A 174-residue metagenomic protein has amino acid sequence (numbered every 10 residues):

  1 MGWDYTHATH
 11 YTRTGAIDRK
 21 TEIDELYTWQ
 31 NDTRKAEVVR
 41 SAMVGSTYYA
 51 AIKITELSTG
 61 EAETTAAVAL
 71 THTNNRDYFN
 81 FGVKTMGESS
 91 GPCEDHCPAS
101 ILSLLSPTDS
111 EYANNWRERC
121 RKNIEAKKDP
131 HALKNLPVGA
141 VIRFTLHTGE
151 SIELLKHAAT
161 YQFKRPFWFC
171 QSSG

Functional and structural regions predicted by a protein language model:
G2-A42, A126-L133: Negatively charged, low-complexity tracts enriched in Asp/Glu with abundant Ser/Thr
D4, V141-T145: A short beta-strand micro-motif
D24-Y27, L102, S106, R117 (+2 more regions): Residue-level detector of alpha-helical secondary structure
D32-K35, V39-E111, L146-G174: Acidic, low-complexity, intrinsically disordered interaction modules
E111-P137: Mixed-charge, Lys/Arg-rich low-complexity intrinsically disordered regions
P137-A140, E150: Surface-exposed loop/turn positions
